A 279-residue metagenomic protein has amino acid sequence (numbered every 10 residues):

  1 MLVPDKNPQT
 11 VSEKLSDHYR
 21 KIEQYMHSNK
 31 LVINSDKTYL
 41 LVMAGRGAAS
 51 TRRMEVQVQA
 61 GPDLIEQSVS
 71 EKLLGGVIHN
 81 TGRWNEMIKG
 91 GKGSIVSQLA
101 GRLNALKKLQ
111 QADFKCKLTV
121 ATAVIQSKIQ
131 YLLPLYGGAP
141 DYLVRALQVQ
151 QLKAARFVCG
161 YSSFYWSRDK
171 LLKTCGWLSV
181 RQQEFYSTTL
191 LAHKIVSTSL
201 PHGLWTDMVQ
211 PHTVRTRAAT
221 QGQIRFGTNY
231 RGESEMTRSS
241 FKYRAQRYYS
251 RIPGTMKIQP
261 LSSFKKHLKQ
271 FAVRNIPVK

Functional and structural regions predicted by a protein language model:
M1-V3: Short beta-strand->loop micro-motif that forms the acidic, two-metal-ion catalytic signature in nucleotide-processing
K6-E13, G82-S94, L109-T119, G137-L147 (+3 more regions): Conserved, non-catalytic sequence blocks in retroelement Pol enzymes and Pol-derived host proteins
N7, S28, D36, S127-V144 (+1 more regions): Charged boundary/loop elements
V11, D17, Q24, S28-V69: Short, conserved micro-motifs composed of acidic
E23-L41, A48, K72, L143-Q210: Short, charged alpha-helical motifs in flexible N/C-terminal segments and linkers
L64-L135: Basic, alpha-helical interaction scaffolds
H202-R244: Amphipathic alpha-helical
